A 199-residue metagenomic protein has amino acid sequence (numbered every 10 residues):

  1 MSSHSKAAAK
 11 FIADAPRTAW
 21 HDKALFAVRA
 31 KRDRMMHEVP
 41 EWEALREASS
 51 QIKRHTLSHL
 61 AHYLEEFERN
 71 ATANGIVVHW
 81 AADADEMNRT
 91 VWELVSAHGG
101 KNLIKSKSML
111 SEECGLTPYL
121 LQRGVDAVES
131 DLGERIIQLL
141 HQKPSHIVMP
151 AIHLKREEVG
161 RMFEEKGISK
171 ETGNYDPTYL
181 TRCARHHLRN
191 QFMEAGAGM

Functional and structural regions predicted by a protein language model:
M1-M199: The feature marks the mature, well-folded catalytic cores of soluble enzymes
